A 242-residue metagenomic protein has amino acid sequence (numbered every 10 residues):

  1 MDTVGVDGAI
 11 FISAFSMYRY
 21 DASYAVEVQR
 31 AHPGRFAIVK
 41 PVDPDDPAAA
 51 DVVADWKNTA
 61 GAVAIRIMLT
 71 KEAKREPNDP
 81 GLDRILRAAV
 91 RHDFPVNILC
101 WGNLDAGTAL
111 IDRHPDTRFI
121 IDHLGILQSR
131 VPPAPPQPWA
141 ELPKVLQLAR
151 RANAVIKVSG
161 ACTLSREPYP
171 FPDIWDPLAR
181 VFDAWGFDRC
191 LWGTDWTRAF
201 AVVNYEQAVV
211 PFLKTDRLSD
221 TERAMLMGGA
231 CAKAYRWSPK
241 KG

Functional and structural regions predicted by a protein language model:
M1, A25, W56, I65 (+6 more regions): Conserved, mostly hydrophobic/aromatic
M1-G8, R180, A184-L191, F200-G242: Mid-to-C-terminal alpha-helical segments outside catalytic/metal-binding sites
M1-I12, S23-A31: Alpha-helical scaffold segments that flank or form the walls of functional sites
I10-A14, P41, K157-G160, L191-G193 (+1 more regions): Short beta-strand segments
S16-G102, A109, K157-A161: Active-site gating/metal-coordination segments in enzymes
S23-E27, A54, T108-A109, L146 (+3 more regions): Active-site phosphate/pyrophosphate- and oxyanion-stabilizing loops and adjacent acidic/basic residues in soluble
S23-F36, D173-D183, A208-T215: Short, electropositive alpha-helical surface patch
V63, E76-L191, P239-K241: Catalytic pocket-lining loop regions of alpha/beta-barrel enzymes, especially the amidohydrolase/enolase/GH5 lineages
